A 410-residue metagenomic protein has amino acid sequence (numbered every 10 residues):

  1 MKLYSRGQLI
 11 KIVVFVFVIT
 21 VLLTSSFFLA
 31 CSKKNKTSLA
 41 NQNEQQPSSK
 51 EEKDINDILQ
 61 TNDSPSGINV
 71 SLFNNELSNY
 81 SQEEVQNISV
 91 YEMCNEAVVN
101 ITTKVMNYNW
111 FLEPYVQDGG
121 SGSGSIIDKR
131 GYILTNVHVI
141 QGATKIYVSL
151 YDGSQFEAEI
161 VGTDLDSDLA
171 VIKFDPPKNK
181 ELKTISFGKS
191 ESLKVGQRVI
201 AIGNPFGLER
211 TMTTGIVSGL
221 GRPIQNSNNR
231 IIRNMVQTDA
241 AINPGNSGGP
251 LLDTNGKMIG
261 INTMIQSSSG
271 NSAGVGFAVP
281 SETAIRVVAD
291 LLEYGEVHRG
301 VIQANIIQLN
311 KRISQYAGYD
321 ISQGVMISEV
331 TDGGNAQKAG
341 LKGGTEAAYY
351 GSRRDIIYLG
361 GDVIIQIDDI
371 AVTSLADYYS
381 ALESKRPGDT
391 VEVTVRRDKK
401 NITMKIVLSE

Functional and structural regions predicted by a protein language model:
Y4-V16: N-terminal Sec-pathway targeting helices
V13-S26: Hydrophobic membrane-insertion alpha-helices, especially the h-region of bacterial N-terminal signal peptides
S26-S32: Juxtamembrane cytosolic interface motif at the C-terminal end of transmembrane helices
S32, K36-Q323, E329-D332, L375 (+5 more regions): Serine-dependent protease modules
I133-L134, A339-T373: Conserved PDZ fold ligand-binding element
K385-P387: Surface-exposed, short loops/turns at beta-strand junctions within beta-sandwich domains
D389-V391: Exposed beta-strand face motif in extracellular beta-rich ectodomains
